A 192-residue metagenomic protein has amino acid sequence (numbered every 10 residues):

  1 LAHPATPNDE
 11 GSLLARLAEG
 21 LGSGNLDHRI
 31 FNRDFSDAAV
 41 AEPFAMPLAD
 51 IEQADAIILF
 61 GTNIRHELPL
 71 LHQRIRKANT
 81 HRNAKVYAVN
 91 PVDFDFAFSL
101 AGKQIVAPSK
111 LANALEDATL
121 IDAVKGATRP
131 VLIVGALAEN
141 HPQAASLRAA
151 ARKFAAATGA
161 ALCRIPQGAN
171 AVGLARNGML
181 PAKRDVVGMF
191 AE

Functional and structural regions predicted by a protein language model:
L1-E192: Catalytic alpha/large subunits of respiratory electron-transfer oxidoreductases, centered on bis-MGD molybdoenzymes
